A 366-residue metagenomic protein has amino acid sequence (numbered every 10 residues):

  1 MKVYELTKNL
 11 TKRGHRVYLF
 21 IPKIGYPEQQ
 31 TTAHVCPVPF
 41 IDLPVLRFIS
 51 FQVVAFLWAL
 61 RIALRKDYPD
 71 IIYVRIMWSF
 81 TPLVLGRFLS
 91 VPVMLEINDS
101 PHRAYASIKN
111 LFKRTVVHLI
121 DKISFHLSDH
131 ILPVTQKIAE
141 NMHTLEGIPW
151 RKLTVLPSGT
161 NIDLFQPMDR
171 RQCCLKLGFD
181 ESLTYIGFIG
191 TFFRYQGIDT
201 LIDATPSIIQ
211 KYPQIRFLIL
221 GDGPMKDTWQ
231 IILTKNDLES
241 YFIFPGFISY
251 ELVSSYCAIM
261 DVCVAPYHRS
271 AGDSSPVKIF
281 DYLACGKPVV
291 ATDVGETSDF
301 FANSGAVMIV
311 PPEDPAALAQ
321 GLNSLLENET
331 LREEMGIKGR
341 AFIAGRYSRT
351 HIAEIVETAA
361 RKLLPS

Functional and structural regions predicted by a protein language model:
M1, S50-V54, L89-P92, H102-S124 (+3 more regions): Nucleotide-sugar donor phosphate/pyrophosphate-binding loop at the beta->alpha transition of glycosyltransferases
M1-Y26, D67, H130, I208: N-terminal subdomain of nucleotide-sugar transferases
E5, L57-L64, F80-L89, L111-P133 (+1 more regions): Membrane-proximal helix-turn-helix segments that form the acceptor-binding/catalytic region of lipid-linked
T115, Q166-F179, L331: A short helix/loop element that forms part of the nucleotide-sugar donor recognition site in Leloir-type
K137, G159: Carbohydrate-associated surface elements
L220, D227-L252: Nucleotide-activated donor-binding/catalytic signature segment of Leloir-type glycosyltransferases, i.e., the conserved
V262-A265, A284, P288-A291: Short hydrophobic beta-strand element within catalytic cores of glycosyltransferases and related nucleotide-activated
R269, N303-P315, S324-T330: Conserved acidic donor-binding segment of nucleotide-sugar-dependent glycosyltransferases
